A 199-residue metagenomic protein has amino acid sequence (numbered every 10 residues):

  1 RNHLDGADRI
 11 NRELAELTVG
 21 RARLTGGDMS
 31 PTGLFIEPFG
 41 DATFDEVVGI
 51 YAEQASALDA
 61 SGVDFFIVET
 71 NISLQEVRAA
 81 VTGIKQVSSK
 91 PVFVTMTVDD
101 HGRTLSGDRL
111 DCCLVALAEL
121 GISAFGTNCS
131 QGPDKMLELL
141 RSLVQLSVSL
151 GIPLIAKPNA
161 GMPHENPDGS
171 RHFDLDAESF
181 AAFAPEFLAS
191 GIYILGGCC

Functional and structural regions predicted by a protein language model:
R1-C199: Domain-level signal for soluble alpha/beta catalytic cores
